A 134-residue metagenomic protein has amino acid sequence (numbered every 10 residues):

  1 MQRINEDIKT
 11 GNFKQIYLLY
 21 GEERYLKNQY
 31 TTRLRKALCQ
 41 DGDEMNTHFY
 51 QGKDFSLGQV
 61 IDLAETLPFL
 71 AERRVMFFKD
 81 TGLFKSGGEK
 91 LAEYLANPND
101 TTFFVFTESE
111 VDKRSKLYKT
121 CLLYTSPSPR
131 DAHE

Functional and structural regions predicted by a protein language model:
M1-L83, E89: P-loop/Walker A NTP-binding region and its immediately flanking N-terminal helices in P-loop NTPase folds
E44, D100-F103: Short, surface-exposed connector motifs at secondary-structure boundaries
F77-K79, F103-S109: Structural recognition of the conserved hydrophobic beta-strand(s) that form the central parallel beta-sheet of P-loop
G82-K85, V111-K113: A short acidic, glycine/proline-enriched capping/turn motif at secondary-structure boundaries, especially helix N-cap
K90-T101: Conserved catalytic/switch belt of AAA+ P-loop NTPases
D112-L123: Short regulatory helix/loop adjacent to the ATP-binding pocket of P-loop NTPases
Y124-E134: Single conserved hydrophobic/aromatic residue that forms the stacking wall/gate of nucleotide- or nucleobase-binding
